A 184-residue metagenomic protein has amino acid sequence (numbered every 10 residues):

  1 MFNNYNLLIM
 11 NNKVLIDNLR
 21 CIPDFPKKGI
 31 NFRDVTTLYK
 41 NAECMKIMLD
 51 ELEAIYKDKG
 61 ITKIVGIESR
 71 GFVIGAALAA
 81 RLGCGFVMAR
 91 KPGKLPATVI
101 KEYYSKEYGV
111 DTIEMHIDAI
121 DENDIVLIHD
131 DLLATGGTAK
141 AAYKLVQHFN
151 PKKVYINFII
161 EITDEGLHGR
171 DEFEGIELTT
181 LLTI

Functional and structural regions predicted by a protein language model:
F2-I61: Active-site-facing substrate-recognition patch
D17-N18, K140-I184: PRPP-dependent phosphoribosyltransferase catalytic core
I61-E68: Short glycine-rich phosphate-binding loop at a beta-alpha junction
T62, D124, V154: Conserved acidic residues
G66, I128-H129: Generic enzyme active-site microenvironment
V73-L82, Y143: Short Gly/Thr/Asp-enriched flexible loops that form oxyanion-binding sites at enzyme active sites
G85-L127: Short, glycine/charge-rich flexible loops or terminal/linker lids adjacent to PRPP-binding catalytic cores
D131, G136: Conserved G/P- and acidic residue-centered "switch" motifs that form tight phosphate/ATP-binding loops in soluble
